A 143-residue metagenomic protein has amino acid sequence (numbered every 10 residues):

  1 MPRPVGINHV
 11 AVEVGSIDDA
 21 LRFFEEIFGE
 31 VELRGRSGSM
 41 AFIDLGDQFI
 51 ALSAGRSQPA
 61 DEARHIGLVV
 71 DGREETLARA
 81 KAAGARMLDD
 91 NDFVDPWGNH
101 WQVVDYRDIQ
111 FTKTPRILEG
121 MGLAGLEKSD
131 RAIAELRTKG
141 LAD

Functional and structural regions predicted by a protein language model:
P2-V5, A11-I50: Core segments of cupin and vicinal oxygen chelate
I7-G15, A41-D44, S57-A83, D89-D95 (+1 more regions): Vicinal oxygen chelate
A51, E74-T76, F111: Residue-level signal for secondary-structure boundary sites
A51-S53, Q102: Conserved beta-strand in the GNAT
G55-P59, R107-I109: A short, sequence-level motif marking secondary-structure junctions
K81-D143: Vicinal oxygen chelate
